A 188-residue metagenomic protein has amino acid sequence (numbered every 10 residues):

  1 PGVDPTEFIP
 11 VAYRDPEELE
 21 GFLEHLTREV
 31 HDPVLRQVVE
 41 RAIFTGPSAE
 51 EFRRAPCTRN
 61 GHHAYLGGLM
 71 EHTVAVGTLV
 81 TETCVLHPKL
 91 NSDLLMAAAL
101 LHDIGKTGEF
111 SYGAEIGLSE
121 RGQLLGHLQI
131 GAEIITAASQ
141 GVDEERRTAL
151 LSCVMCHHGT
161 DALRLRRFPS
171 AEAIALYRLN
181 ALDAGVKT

Functional and structural regions predicted by a protein language model:
G2-G122, T160: Acidic/His-rich, divalent-metal-binding segments that scaffold phosphate/diphosphate chemistry
E71, T81-K187: Divalent metal-dependent catalytic cores for phosphoryl transfer on phosphate-bearing substrates
